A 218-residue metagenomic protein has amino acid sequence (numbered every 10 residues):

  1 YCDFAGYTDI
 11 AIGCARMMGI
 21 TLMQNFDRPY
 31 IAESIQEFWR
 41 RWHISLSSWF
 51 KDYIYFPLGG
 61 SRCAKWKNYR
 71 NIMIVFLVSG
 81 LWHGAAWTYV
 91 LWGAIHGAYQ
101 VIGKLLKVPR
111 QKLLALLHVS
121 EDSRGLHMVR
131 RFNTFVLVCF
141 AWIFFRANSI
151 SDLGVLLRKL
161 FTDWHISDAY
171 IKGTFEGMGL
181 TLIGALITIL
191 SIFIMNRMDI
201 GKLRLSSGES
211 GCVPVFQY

Functional and structural regions predicted by a protein language model:
Y1-S191, N196-Y218: Membrane-embedded transmembrane alpha-helical bundles that form the catalytic cores of multi-pass lipid-modifying
